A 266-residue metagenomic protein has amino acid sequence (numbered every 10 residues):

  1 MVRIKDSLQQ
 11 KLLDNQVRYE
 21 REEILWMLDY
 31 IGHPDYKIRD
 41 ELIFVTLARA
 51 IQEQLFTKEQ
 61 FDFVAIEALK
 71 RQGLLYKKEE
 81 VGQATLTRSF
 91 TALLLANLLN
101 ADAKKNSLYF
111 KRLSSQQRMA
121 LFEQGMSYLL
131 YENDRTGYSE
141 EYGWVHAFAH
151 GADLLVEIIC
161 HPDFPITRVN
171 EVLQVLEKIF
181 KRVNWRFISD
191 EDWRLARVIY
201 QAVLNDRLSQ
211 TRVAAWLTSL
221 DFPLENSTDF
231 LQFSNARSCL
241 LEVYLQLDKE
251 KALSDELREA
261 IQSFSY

Functional and structural regions predicted by a protein language model:
M1-L28, T85, A215-Y266: Eukaryotic acidic, Ser/Thr-rich intrinsically disordered low-complexity regions
R3, S7, W26, Q60-F63 (+6 more regions): Exposed alpha-helical structural elements
R3-Q9, R39-A50, L86-L99, H150-V156 (+2 more regions): Amphipathic alpha-helical elements of HEAT/ARM-like alpha-solenoid repeat scaffolds that form extended
Q16-E41, R49-Q83: Internal amphipathic alpha-helical repeat/solenoid segments
Q52-E59, K104-L113, Q246-L253: Short coil/turn connectors between adjacent alpha-helices in alpha-solenoid helical repeat scaffolds
Q60-D206: Eukaryote-skewed repeat-based solenoidal scaffolds used as protein-protein interaction platforms, primarily
R194-N226: Amphipathic alpha-helical interaction modules
